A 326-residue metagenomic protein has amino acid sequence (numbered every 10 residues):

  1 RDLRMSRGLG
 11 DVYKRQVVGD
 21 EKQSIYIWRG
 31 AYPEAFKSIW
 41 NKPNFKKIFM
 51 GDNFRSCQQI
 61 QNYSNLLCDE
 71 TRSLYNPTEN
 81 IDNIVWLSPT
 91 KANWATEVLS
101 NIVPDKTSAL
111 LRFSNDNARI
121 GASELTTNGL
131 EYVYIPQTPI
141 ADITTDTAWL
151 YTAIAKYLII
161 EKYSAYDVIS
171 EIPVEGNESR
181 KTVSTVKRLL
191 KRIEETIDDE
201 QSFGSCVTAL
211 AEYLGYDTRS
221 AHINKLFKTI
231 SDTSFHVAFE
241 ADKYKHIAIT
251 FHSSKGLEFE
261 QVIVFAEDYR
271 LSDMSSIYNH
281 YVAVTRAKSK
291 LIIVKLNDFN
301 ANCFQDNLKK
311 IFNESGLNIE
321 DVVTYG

Functional and structural regions predicted by a protein language model:
R1-G326: The feature marks helicase ATPase cores and/or their adjacent C-terminal helical subdomains in SF1/SF2/AAA+ helicases
